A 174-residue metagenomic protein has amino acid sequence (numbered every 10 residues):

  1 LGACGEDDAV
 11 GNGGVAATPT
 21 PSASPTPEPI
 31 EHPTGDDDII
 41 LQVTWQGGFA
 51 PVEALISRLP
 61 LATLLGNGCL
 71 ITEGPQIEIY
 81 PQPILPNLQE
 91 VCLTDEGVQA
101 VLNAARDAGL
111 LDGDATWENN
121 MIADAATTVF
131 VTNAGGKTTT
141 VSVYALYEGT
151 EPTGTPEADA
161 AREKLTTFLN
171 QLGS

Functional and structural regions predicted by a protein language model:
G2-A3: C-terminal motif of bacterial Sec signal peptides marking the signal peptidase cleavage site
E6-D8, V15-A54, L111-S174: Short, well-ordered, aromatic-rich surface patches in folded extracellular/luminal domains
G11-G13, V101-L102: Extracellular/mature segments of secreted proteins
P21, P25-P75, I79, I84-N87 (+1 more regions): An N-terminus-focused feature that recognizes amino-terminal "leader" regions
A62, V101, A105, F130: Short, structured motif recognition centered on aromatic/hydrophobic residues
G66-N67, T94-V98, T132-T139: A short, structured loop/turn motif at beta-sheet edges
L93-M121: Short, internal acidic amphipathic alpha-helical interface segments that mediate docking to partner proteins
